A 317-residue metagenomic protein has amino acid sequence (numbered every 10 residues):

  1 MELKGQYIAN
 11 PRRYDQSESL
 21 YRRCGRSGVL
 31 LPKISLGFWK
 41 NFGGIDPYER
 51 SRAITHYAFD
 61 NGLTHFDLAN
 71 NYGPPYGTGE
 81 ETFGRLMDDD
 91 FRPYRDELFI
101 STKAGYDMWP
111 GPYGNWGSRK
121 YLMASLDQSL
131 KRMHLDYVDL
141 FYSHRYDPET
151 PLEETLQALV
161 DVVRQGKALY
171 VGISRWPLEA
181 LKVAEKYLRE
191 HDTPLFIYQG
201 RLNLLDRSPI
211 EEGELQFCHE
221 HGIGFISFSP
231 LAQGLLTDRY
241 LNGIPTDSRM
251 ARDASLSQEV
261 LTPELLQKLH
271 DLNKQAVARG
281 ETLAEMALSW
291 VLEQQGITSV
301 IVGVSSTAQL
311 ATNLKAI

Functional and structural regions predicted by a protein language model:
M1-L98: N-terminal binding-site loop/beta-alpha segment at the start of enzyme catalytic domains that lines or forms
E2-E18, T150-I317: Beta/alpha (TIM)-barrel catalytic core signal, keyed to glycine-rich beta->alpha loops juxtaposed to Asp/Glu that bind
C24, L36, S51, A58 (+13 more regions): Conserved, mostly hydrophobic/aromatic
G25-G43, S101-G114, Y137, Y142: N-terminal small/glycine-rich loop or linker at the start of catalytic domains across soluble metabolic enzymes
I34-W39, D67-A69, S101-K103, F141-H144 (+4 more regions): A cross-family glycoside hydrolase active-site/sugar-binding cleft signature
I45-F59, W116-M133, L181-E185: Short, acidic/polar
D46-R50, T78, T82, Y113-Y121 (+2 more regions): Alpha-helix N-cap and loop-to-helix initiation/capping positions
P110-Y142, R201-S208: Active-site gating/metal-coordination segments in enzymes
